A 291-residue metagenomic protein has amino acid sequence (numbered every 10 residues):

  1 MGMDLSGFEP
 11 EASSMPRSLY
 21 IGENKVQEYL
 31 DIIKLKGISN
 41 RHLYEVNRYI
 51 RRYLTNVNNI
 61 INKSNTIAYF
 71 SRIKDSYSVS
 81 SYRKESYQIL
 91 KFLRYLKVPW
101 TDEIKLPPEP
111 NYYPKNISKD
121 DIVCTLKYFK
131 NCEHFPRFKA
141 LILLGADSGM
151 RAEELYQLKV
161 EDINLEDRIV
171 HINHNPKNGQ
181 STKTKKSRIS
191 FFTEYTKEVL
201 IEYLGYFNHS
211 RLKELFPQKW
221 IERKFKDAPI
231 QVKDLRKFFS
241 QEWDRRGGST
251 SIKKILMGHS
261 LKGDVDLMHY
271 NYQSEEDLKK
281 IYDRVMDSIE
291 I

Functional and structural regions predicted by a protein language model:
M1-K25: Short, positively charged low-complexity motifs
K25-V26, D31-W100, F192, P217: Non-catalytic DNA-binding core/recognition domains of DNA-processing enzymes
A68-D75, V98-K127, Q180-S181: Flexible interdomain linker/hinge and immediately adjacent N-terminus of the catalytic tyrosine-recombinase domain
N116, M257-I291: Catalytic-site neighborhood detector that most strongly recognizes the C-terminal catalytic loop/helix of tyrosine
V123-A152, R236: Basic, Lys/Arg- and aromatic-enriched nucleic-acid-binding interface segment
G145-R168, S251-I252: Short, charged phosphate-coordinating catalytic segments
Q157-V199: Conserved tyrosine-mediated DNA breakage-rejoining catalytic core shared by Y-recombinases
T193-L235, F239, G248-S251: Active-site/catalytic core of tyrosine-dependent DNA strand-transfer enzymes
